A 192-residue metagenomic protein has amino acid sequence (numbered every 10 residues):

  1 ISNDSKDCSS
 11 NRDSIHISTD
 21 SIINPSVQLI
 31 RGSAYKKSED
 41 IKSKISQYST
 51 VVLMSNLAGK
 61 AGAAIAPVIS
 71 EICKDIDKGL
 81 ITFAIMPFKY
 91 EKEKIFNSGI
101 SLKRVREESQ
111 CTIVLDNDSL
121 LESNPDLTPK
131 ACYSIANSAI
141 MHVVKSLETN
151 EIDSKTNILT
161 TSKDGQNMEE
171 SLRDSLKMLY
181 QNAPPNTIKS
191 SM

Functional and structural regions predicted by a protein language model:
I1-M192: Tubulin/FtsZ superfamily GTPase core signature
